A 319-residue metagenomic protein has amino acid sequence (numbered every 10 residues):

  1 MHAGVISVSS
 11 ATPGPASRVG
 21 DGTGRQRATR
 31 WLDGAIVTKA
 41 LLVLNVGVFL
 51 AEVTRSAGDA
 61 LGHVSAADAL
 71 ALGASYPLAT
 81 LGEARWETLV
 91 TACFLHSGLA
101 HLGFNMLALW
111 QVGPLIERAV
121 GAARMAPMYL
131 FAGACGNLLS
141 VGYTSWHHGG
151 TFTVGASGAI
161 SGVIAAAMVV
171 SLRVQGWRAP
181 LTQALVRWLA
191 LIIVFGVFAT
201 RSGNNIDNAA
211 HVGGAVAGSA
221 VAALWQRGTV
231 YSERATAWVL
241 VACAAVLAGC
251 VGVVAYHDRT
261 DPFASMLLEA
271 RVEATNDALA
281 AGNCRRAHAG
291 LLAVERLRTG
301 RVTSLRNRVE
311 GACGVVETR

Functional and structural regions predicted by a protein language model:
H2-A274: A detector for small-residue-rich transmembrane helices and their helix-helix packing motifs
T260-R319: Membrane-interface segments at or immediately adjacent to transmembrane helices that form the boundary between
